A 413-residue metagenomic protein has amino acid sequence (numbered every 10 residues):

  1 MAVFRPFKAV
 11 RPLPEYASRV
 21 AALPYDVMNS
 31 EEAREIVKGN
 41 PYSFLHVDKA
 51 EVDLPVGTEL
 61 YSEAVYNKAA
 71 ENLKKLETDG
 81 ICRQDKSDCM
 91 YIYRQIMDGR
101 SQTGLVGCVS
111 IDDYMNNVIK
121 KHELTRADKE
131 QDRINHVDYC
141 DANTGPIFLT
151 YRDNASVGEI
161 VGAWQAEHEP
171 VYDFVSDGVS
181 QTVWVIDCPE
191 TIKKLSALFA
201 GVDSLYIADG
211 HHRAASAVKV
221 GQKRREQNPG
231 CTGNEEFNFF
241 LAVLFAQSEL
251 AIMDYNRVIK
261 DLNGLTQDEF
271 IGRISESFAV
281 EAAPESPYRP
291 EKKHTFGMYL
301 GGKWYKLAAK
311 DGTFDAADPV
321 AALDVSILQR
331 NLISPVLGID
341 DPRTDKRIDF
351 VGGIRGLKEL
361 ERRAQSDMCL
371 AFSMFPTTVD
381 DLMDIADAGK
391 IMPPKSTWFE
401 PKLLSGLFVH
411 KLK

Functional and structural regions predicted by a protein language model:
M1-K413: Surface-exposed, charge/polar-rich loops and edge strands
